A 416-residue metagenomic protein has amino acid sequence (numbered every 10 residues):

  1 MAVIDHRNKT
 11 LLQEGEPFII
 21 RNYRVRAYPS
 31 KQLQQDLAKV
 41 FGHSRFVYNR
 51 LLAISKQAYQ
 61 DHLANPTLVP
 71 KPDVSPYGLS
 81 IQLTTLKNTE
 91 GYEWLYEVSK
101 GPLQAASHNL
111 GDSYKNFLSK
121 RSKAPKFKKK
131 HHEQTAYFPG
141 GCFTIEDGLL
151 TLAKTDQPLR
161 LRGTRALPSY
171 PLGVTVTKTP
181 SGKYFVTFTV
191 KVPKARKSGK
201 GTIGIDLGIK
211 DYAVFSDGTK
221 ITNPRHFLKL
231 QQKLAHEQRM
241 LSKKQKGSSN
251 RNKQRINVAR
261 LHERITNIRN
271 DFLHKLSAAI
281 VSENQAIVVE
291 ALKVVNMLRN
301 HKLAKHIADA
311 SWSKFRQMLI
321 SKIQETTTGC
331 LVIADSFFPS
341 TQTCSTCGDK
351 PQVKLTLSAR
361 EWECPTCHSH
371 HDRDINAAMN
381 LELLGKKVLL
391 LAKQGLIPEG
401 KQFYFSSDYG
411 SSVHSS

Functional and structural regions predicted by a protein language model:
M1-L103: Gly/serine-rich nucleotide phosphate-binding loop at the start of the catalytic core of nucleotide/ADP-ribose-handling
L11-G15, G173-V174, T189-K194: Catalytic micro-motifs at enzyme active sites that drive phosphoryl/nucleotidyl and oxygen chemistry
R21, Q35, P180-S416: Positively charged, helix-rich recognition surfaces that bind polyanionic ligands
L51, P102, A106-F117, I375-G385 (+1 more regions): Stable alpha-helical structural segments in soluble proteins, enriched in small hydrophobic residues
L52-Y59, Y114, L118-P125, V192 (+2 more regions): Long, hydrophobic, amphipathic alpha-helical segments used as structural scaffolds
T67-L79, K87, K126-G141, I256-L261 (+1 more regions): Amphipathic alpha-helical surface "interface" segments used for docking/oligomerization or membrane association within
D73-T179: Acidic carboxylate diad motif detector
